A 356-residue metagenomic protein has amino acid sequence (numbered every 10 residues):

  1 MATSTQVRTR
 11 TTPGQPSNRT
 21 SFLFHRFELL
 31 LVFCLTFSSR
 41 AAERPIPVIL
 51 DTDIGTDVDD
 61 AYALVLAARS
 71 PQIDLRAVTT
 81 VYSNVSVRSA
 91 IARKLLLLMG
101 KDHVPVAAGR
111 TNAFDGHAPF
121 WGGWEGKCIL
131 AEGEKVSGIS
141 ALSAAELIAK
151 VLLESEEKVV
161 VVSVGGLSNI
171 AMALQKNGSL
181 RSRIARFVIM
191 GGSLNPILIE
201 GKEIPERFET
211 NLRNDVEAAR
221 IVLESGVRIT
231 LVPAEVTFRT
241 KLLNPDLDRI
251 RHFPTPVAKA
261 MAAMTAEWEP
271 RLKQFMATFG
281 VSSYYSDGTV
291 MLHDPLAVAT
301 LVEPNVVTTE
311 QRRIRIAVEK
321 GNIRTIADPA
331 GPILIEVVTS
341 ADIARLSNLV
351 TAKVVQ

Functional and structural regions predicted by a protein language model:
M1-F24: N-terminal secretory signal peptides that target proteins for export/translocation
P16-R19, S38-P45: Extreme N-terminus of proteins, especially the signal/transit-peptide cleavage junction and the first residues
R26-S38: Bacterial N-terminal signal peptides
E43-T52, V58-K94, E134-F238, N244-P245: Active-site histidine-anchored catalytic micro-motif
R44-P45, A63-R69, D74, T210-R213 (+1 more regions): Conformational coupling and interaction surfaces
R44-P45, L50, V87-E154, V159 (+3 more regions): Metal-dependent C-N hydrolase catalytic cores
